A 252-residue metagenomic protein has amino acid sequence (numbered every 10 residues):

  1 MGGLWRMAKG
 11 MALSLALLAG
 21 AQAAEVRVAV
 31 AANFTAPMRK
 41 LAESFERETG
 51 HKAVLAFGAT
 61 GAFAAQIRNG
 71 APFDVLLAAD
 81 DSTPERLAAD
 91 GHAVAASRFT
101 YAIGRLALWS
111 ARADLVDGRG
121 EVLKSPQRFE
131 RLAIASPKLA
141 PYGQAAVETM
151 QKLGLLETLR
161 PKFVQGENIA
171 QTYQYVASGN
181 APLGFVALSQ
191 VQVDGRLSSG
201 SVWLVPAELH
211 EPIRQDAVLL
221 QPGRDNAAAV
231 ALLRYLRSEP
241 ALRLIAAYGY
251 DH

Functional and structural regions predicted by a protein language model:
M1-W5: N-terminal secretory signal peptides that target proteins for export/translocation
A8-G20: Bacterial N-terminal signal peptides
A24-F57, G61, A65-A71, A78-D81 (+2 more regions): Exported/periplasmic ABC-transporter solute-binding proteins
